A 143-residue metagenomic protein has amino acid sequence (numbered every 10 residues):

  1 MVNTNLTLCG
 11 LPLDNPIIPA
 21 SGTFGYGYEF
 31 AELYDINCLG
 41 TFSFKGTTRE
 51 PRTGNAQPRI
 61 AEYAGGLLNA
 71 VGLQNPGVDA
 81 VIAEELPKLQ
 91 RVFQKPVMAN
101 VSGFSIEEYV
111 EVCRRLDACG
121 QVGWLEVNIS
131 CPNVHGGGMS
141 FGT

Functional and structural regions predicted by a protein language model:
M1-T143: Flavin-dependent oxidoreductase catalytic cores
